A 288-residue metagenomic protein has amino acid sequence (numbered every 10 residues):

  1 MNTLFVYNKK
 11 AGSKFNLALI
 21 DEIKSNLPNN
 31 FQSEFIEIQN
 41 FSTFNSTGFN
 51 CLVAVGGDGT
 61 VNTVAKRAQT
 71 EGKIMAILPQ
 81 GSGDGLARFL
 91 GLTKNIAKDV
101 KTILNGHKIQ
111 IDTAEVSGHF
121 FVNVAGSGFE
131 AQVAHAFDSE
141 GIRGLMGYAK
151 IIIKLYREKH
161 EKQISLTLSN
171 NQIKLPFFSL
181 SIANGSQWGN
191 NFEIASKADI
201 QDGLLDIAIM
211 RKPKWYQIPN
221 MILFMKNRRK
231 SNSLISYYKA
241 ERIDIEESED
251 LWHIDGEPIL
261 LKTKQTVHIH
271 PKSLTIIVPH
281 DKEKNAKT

Functional and structural regions predicted by a protein language model:
M1-L52, N62, K66, K98 (+2 more regions): ATP/NTP phosphate-donor binding region
L4-V6, L17, S33-F35, S46 (+2 more regions): Catalytic core of DAGKc-family lipid kinases
A54-D58: N-terminal glycine-rich "phosphate-gripper" loop used for MgATP/nucleotide binding and carboxylate activation
G126, E130, S181-I194, P258: Glycine-rich phosphate/pyrophosphate-binding beta-alpha loops
E130-V133, K174-P176, W188-N191, W215-I218: Short acidic/glycine-rich loop or secondary-structure boundary segments that cap or lie
S139-G147, S196-Y216: Gly/Ser/Thr-rich active-site loops/lids in small-molecule metabolic enzymes that frequently grip phosphoryl groups
H160-K162, P176-F178, Q201-D206, K239-E241: A generic structural signal for short beta-strands and their flanking turns/coil linkers
L168, K174, D199, I209-T288: ATP/nucleoside-binding phosphotransfer catalytic cores, i.e., glycine-rich phosphate-binding loops
